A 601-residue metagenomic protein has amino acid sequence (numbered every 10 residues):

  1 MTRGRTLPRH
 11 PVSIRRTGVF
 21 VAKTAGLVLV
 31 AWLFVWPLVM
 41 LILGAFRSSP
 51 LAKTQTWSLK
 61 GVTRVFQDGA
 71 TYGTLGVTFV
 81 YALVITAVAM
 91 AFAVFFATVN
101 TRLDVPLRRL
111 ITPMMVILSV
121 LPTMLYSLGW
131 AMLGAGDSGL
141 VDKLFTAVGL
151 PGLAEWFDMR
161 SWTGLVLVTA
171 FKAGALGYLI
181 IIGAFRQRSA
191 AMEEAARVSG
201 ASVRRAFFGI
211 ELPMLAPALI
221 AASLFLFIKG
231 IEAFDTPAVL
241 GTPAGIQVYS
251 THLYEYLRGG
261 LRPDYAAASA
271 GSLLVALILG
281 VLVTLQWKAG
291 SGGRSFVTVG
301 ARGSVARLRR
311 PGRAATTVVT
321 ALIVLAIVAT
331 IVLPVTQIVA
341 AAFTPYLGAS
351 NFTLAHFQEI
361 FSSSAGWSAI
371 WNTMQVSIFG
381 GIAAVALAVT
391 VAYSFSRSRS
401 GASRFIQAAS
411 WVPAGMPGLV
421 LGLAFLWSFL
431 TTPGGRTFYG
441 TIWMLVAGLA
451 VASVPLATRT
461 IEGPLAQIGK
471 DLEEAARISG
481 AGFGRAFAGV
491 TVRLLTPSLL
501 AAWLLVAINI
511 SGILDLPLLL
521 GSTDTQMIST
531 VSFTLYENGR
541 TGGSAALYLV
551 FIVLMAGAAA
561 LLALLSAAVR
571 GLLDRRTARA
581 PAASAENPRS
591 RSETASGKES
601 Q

Functional and structural regions predicted by a protein language model:
M1-V28, V105-R109, R204, Q286-L325 (+2 more regions): Transmembrane alpha-helical segments of polytopic membrane transport and secretion proteins
G4, S49-L59, D137-L150, T242-H252 (+3 more regions): Peri-membrane helix termini and adjoining interfacial loops of integral membrane proteins
P8, W57-F66, F207, L257 (+1 more regions): A short amphipathic helical element positioned immediately N-terminal to and/or at the very start of a transmembrane
G18-P50, Q67-R186, M214-F234, V239 (+8 more regions): Membrane-water interface segments at the C-terminal ends of transmembrane alpha-helices in multi-pass inner-membrane
Q55-S58, D137, I181-E194, V203 (+6 more regions): Transmembrane helix boundary and interhelical loop/hinge segments in multi-pass membrane proteins
D104-P106, R186-A191, A201-R204, T242-G245 (+7 more regions): Juxtamembrane helix-boundary/capping and inter-helix hinge elements in multi-pass membrane proteins
S199-A201, P213, S479-A481, R493: Glycine/proline-centered hinge or cleavage motifs at structural transition points of membrane proteins
D235-R262, Y346-S350, L514-T541, R575-P581: Glycine-rich helix-loop "coupling/hinge" segments at transmembrane-helix boundaries in multipass transporters
